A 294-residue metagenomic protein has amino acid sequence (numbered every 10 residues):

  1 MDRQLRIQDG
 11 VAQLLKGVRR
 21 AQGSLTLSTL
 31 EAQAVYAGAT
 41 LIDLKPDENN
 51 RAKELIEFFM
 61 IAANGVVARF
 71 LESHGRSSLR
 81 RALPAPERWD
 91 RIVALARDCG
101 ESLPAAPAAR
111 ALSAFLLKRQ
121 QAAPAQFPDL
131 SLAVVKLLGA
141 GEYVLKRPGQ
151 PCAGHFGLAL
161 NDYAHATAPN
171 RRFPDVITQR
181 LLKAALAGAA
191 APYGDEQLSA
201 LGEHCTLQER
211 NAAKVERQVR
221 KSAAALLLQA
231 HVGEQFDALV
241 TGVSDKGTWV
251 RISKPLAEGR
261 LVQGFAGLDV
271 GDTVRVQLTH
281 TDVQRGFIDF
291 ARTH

Functional and structural regions predicted by a protein language model:
M1-V262, A266-D272, T281-I288: Electropositive polyanion-binding surfaces
F290-H294: Short, compositionally biased
